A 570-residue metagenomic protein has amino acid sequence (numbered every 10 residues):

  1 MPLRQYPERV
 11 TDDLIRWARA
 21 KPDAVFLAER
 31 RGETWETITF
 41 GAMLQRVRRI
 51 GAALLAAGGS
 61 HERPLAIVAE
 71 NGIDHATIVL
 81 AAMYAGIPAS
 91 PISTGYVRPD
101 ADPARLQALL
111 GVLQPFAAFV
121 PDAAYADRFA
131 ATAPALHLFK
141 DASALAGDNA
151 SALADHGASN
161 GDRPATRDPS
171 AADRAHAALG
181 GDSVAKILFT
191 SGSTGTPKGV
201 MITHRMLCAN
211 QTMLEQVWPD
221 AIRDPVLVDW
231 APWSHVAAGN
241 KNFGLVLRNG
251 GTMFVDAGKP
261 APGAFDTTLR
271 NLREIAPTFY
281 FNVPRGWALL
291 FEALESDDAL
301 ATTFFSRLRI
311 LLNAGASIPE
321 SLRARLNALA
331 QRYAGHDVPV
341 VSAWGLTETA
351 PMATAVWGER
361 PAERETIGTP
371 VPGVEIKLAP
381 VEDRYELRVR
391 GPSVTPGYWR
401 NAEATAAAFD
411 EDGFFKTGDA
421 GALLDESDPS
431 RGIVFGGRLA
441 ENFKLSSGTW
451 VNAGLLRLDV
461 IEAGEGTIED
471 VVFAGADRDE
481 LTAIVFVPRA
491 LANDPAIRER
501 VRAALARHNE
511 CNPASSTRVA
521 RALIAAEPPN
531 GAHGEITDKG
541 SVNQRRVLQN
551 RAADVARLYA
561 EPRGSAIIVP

Functional and structural regions predicted by a protein language model:
P22-V25, G157, D162, T166-F189 (+2 more regions): Conserved pre-ATP/AMP-binding loop-to-beta segment of ANL
E36-T37, G51-Y96, D229-W230: Conserved AMP-binding/adenylate-forming
T37-G41, A177, A185-T212, W357: Conserved AMP-binding A3 loop
Y84-P164: Structural core segment of the AMP-binding/adenylate-forming
C208-V226, W233-T302: Conserved AMP-binding/adenylation subdomain of ANL enzymes
N249, T278-F281, F291-E363, E375 (+1 more regions): Gly/Ser/Thr-rich phosphate-binding loop
P380, Y385-L445, I567-I568: Conserved ATP-binding/catalytic segment of the ANL
E469-A474, N509-P570: Conserved C-terminal "lid"/linker of ANL adenylate-forming enzymes
